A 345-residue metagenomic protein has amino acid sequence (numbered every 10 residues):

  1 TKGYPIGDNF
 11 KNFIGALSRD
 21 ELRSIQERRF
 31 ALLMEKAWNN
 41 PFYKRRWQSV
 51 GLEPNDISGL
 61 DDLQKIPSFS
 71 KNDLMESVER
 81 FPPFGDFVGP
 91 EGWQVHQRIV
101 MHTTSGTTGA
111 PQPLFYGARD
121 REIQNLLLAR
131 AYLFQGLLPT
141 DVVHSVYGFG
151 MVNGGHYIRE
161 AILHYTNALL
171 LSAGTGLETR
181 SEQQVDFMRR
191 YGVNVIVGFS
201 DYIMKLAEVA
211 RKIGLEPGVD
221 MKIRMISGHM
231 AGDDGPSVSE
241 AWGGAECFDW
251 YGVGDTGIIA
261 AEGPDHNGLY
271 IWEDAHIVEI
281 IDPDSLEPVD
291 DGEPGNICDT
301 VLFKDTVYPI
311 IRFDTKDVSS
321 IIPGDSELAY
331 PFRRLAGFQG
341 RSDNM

Functional and structural regions predicted by a protein language model:
T1-S24, R28, L32-E35, T166-M345: Active-site glycine/GP-rich loop and adjacent strand/helix microenvironment that borders small-molecule binding pockets
T1-T103, G109-I123, F134, R190 (+2 more regions): Nucleotide 5′-phosphate-binding alpha/beta core
A37, T104-T107, V143, I196 (+1 more regions): Conserved S/T- and glycine-rich ATP-binding loop of Class I adenylate-forming
R98, R121, G148-V152, D201-Y202: Short glycine-enriched loops at secondary-structure junctions
T108-Y116, T140-Y147, L170-L171: Short acidic, glycine/Ser/Thr-rich loop/turn "cap" segments at secondary-structure junctions
R119, F149, N153, S172-T179: Alpha-helix capping and helix-loop boundary segments enriched in small/acidic/polar residues
Q124-V142, T179-G192: Conserved ATP-dependent adenylate/AMP-binding module captured primarily in the ANL superfamily
A129-Y165: Conserved AMP-binding loop of ANL adenylate-forming enzymes
